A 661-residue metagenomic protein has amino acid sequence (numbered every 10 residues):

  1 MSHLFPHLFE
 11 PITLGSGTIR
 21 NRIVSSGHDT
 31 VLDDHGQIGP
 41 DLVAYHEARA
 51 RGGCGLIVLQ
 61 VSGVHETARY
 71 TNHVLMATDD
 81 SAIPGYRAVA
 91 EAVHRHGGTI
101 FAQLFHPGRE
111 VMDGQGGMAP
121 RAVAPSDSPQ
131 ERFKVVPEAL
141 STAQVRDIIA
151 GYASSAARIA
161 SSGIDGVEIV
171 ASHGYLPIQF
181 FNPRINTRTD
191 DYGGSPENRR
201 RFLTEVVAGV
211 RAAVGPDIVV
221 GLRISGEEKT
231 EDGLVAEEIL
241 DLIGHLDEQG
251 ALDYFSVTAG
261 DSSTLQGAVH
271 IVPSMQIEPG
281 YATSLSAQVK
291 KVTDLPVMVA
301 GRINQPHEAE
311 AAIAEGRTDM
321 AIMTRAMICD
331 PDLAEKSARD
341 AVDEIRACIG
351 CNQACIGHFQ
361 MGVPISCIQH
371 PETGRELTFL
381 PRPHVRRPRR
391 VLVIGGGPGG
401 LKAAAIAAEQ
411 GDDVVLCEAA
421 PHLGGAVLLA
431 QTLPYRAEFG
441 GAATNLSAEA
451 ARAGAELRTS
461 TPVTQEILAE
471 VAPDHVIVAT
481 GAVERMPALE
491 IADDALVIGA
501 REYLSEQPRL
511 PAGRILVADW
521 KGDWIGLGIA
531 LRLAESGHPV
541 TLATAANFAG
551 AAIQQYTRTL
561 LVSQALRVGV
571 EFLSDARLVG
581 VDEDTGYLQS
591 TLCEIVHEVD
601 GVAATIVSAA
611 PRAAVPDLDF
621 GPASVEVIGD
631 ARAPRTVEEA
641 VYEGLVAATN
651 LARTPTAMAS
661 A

Functional and structural regions predicted by a protein language model:
M1-I394, P398, K402, I406-E409 (+4 more regions): Flavin-dependent oxidoreductase catalytic cores
S26-H28, L222-S225, A268, L429-A430 (+2 more regions): Short beta-strands and strand-loop turn motifs
C54, I164, L252, T318 (+3 more regions): Local beta-strand N-terminus motif with an aromatic residue
F255, V289, A312, T324 (+9 more regions): Hydrophobic, well-ordered secondary-structure elements that form the walls of internal hydrophobic environments
V269-M275, D319-M320, V427-Y435, E626-A633: Short beta-alpha connecting loops at secondary-structure transitions that line or flank enzyme active sites
R317, A450-L457, D493-L496, A565-E571 (+1 more regions): A short helix-to-beta-strand connector/capping loop
V385-A419, R458-A472, A479-I491, V497-I553 (+2 more regions): Rossmann-like dinucleotide/flavin-binding elements
D413-A453, D523-I525, A530-A576, A659-A661: Rossmann-like dinucleotide-binding cores of NAD(P)H-dependent redox enzymes
